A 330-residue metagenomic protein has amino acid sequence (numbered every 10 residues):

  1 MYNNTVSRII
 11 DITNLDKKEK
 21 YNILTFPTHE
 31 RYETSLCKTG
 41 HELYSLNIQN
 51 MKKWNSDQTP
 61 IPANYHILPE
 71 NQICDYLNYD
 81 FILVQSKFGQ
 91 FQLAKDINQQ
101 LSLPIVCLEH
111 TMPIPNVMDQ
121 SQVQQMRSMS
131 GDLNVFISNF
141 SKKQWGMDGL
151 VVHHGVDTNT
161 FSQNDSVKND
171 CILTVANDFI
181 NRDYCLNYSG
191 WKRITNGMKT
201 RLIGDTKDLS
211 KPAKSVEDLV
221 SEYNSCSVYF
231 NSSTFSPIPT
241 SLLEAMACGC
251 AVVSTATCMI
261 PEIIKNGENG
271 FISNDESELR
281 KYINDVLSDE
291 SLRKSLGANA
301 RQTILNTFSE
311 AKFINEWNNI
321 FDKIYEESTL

Functional and structural regions predicted by a protein language model:
Y2-T13, E19, E310-L330: C-terminal alpha-helical cap of glycosyltransferases
S130-S162, K168-N177: Donor nucleotide-sugar binding/catalytic pocket of nucleotide-sugar-dependent glycosyltransferases
D157-K214: Conserved catalytic-core segment of nucleotide-activated headgroup transferases in glycan assembly
V220, L242-A247, P261-E262, E268: Short alpha-helical segment that forms part of, or immediately flanks, the ligand-binding pocket in carbohydrate-active
T234: Aromatic "clamp/platform" in nucleotide-sugar-dependent glycosyltransferases that forms part of the donor/acceptor
A251-S254: Short hydrophobic beta-strand element within catalytic cores of glycosyltransferases and related nucleotide-activated
N266-S277, D285-E290: Conserved acidic donor-binding segment of nucleotide-sugar-dependent glycosyltransferases
D285, L292-T307, F313-N319: A short, well-ordered alpha-helix in the C-terminal region of glycosyltransferases
